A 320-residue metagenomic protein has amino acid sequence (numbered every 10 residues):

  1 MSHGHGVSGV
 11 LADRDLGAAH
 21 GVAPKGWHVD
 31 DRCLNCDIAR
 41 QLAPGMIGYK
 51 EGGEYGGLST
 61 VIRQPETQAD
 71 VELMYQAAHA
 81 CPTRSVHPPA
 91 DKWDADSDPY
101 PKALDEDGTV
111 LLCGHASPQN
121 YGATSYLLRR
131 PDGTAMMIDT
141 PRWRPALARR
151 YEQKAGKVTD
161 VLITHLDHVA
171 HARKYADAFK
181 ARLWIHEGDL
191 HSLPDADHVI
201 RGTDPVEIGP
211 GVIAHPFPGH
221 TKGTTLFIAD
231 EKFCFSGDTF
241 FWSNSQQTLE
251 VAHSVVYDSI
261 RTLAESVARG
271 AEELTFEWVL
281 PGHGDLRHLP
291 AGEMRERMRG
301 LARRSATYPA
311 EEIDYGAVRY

Functional and structural regions predicted by a protein language model:
M1-S2: N-terminal mitochondrial targeting presequence
V7-A23: A detector for short, charged/polar N-terminal pre-domain segments
H28-A43, Q68-R84: Cysteine-centered iron-sulfur cluster-binding motifs in ferredoxin-type domains/subunits of redox enzymes
Y49-E66, D94-A103: Short cysteine/histidine-rich metal-coordination sites, predominantly Zn2+-binding motifs
G53, G133-M137, R142-P145, G156-T159 (+3 more regions): Metallo-beta-lactamase
D70-D132, G316-Y320: Zn-dependent metallo-beta-lactamase
D91-G108, R149, A170-K222, V255-F276: Metallo-beta-lactamase
T159-H168: Metallo-beta-lactamase
